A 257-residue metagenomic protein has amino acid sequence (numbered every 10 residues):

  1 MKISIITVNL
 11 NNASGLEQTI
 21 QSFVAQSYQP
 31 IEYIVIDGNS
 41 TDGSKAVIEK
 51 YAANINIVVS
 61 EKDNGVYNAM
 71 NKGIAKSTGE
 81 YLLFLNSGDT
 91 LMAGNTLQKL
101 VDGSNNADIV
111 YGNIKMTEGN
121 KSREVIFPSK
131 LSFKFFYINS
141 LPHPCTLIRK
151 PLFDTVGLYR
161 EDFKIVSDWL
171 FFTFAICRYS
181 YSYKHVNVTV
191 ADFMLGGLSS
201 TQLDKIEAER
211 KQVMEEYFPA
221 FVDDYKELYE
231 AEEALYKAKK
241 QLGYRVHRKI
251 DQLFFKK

Functional and structural regions predicted by a protein language model:
M1-L203, K257: Nucleotide-sugar donor-binding/catalytic module of glycosyltransferases that assemble extracellular/cell-envelope
L85, K205-I206, L228, H247: Residue-level recognition of hydrophobic positions within alpha-helical transmembrane segments
V188-T189, S200-Y225: Catalytic core of nucleotide-sugar-dependent glycosyltransferases
P219-K257: Membrane-proximal basic amphipathic "stem/tether" segments
